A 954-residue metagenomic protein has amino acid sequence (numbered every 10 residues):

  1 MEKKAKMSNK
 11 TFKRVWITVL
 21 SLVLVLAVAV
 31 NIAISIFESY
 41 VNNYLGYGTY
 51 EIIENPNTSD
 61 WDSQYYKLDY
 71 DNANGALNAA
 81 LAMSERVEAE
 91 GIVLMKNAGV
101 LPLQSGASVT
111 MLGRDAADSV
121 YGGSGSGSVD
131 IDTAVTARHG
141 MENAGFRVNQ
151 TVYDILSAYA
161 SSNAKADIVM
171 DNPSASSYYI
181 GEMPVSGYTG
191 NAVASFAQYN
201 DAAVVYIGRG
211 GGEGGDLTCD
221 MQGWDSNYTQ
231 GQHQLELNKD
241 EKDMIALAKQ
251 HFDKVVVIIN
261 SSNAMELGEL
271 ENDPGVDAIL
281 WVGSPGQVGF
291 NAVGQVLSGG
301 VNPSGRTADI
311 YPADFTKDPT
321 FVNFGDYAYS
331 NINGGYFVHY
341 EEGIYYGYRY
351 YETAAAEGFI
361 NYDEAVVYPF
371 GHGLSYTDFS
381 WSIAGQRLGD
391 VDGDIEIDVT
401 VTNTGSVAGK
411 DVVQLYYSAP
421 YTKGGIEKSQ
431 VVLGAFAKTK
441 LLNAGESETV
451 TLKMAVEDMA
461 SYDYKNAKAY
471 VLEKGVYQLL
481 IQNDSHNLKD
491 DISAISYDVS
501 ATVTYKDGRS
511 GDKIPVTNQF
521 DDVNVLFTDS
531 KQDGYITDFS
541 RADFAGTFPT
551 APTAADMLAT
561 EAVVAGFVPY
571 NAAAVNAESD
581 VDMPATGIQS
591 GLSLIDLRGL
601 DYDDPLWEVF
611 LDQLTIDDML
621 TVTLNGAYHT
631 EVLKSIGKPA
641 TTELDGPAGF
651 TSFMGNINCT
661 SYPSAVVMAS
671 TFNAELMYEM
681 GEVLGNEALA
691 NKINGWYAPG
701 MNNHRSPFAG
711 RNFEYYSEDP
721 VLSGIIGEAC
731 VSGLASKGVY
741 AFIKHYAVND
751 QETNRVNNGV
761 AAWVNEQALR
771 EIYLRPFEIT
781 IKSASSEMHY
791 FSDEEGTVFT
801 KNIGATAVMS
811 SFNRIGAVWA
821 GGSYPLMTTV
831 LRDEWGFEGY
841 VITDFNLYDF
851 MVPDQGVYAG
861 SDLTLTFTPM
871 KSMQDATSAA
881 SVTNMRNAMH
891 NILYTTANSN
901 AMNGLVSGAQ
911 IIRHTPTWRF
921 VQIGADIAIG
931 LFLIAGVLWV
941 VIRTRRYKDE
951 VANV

Functional and structural regions predicted by a protein language model:
M1-Y464, E473-N487, G511-V954: Glycoside hydrolase catalytic-domain context in secreted enzymes
K468: Extracellular/periplasmic metallocenter environments
L488-G511: Short beta-strand elements
